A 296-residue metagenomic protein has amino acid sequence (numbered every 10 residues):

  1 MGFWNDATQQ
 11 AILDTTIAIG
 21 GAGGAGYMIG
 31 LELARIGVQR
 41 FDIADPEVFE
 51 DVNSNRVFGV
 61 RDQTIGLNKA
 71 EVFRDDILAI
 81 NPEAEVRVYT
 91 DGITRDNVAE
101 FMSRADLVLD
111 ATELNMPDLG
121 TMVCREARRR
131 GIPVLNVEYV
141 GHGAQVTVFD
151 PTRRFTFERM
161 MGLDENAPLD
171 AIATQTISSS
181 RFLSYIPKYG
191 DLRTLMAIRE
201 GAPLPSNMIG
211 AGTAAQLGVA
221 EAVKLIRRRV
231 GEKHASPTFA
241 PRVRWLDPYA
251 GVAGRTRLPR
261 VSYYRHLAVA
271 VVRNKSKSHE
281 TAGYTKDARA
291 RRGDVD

Functional and structural regions predicted by a protein language model:
M1-G2, K224-D296: Phosphate-binding loop/pocket of nucleotide- and phosphate-handling active sites
M1-I17, G24, L204: A short, basic/flexible loop-to-alpha-helix module at the beginning of a structural domain
L13-E50: Glycine-rich adenosine-cofactor-binding loop
I43-N81: Glycine-rich phosphate-binding loop and adjoining beta1-alpha1-beta2 segment of Rossmann-like nucleotide-binding folds
A70-L107, A111-G120: A structured beta-alpha segment of the ubiquitous adenosine-cofactor-binding alpha/beta core
L107-D150: ADP-ribose/adenylate-binding Rossmann-like module
P151, T213-E232: Oxidoreductase and adenylate-handling cofactor-binding alpha/beta cores
T156-T213: A conserved mid-domain beta-alpha-beta active-site/ligand-binding segment of alpha/beta enzyme cores
